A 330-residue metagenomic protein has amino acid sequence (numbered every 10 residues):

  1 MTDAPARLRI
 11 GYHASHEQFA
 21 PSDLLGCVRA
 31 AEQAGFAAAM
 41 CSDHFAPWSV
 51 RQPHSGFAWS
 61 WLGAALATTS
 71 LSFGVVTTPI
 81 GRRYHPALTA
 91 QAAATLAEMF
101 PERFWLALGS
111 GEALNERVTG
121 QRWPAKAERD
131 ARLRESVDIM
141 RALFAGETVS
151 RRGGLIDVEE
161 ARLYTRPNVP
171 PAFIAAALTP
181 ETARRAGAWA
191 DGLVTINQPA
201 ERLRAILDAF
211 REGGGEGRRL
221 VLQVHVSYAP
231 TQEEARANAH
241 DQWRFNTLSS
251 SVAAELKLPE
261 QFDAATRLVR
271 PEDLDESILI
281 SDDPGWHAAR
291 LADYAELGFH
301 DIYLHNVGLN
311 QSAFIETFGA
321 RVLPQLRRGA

Functional and structural regions predicted by a protein language model:
M1-A330: Active-site-adjacent structural elements that line small-molecule/cofactor binding pockets in enzymes
